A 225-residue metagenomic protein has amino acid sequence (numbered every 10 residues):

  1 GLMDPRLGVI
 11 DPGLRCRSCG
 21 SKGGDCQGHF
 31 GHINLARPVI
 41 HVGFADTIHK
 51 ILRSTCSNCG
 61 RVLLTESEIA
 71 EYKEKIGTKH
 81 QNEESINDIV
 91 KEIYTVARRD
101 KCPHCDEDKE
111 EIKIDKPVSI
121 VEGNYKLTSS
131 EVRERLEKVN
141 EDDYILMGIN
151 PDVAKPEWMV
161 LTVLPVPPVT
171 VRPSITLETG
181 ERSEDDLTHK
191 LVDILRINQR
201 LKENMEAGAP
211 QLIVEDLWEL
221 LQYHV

Functional and structural regions predicted by a protein language model:
G1-V225: Conserved core architecture of multi-subunit DNA-directed RNA polymerases
